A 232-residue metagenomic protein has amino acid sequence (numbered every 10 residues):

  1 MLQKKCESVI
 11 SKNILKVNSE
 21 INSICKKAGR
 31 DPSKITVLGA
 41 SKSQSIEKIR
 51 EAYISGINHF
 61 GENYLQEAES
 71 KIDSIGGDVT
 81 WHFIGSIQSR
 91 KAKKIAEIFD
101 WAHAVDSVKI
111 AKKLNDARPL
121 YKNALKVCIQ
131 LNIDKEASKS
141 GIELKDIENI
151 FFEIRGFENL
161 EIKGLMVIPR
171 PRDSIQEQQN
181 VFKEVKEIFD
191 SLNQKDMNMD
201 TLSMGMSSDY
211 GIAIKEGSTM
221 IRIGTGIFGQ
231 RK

Functional and structural regions predicted by a protein language model:
M1-S208, I214-E216: Conserved alpha/beta-domain cores
S207-G211, G226-G229: A short, acidic, flexible beta-alpha connecting loop/helix-capping segment that sits on the rim of active
S218-K232: Gly/Pro- and small hydrophobic-enriched strand-loop and loop-to-helix capping segments that sit at the rims
